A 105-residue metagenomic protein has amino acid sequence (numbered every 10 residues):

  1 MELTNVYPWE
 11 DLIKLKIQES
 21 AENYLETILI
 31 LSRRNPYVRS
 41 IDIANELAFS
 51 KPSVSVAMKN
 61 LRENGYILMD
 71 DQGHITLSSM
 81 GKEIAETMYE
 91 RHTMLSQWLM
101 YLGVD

Functional and structural regions predicted by a protein language model:
M1-V6: Long, low-complexity, charge-rich intrinsically disordered regions
P8-F49: N-terminal helix-turn-helix DNA-binding core of bacterial DNA-binding proteins
I17, L77, V104-D105: Alpha-helical hairpin
T27, A57-N60, Y66, M80 (+1 more regions): Residue-level recognition of specific faces of alpha-helices
R39, T87-R91, W98: N-terminal intrinsically disordered, low-complexity, charge/repeat-rich segments that act as generic
S40-D71: Canonical helix-turn-helix DNA-binding module
G73-R91: Basic, amphipathic "hinge/linker" alpha-helix immediately C-terminal to the N-terminal HTH DNA-binding motif
T93-D105: Amphipathic alpha-helical dimerization/coiled-coil segments that flank or bridge DNA-binding/regulatory modules
